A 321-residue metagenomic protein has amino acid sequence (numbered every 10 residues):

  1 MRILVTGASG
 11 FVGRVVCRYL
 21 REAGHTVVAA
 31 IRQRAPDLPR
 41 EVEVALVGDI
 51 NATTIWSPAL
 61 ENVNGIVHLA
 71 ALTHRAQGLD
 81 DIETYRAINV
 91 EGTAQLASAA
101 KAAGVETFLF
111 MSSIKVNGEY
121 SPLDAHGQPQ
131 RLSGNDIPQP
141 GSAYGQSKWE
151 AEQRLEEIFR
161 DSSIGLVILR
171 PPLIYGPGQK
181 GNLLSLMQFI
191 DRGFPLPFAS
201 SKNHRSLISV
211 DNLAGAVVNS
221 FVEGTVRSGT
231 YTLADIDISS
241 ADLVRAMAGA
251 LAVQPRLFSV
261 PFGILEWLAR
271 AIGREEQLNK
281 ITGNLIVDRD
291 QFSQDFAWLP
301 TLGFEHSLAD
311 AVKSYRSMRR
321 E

Functional and structural regions predicted by a protein language model:
I3-A23: N-terminal Rossmann NAD(P)H-binding glycine-rich loop of SDR-like oxidoreductase domains
V47-E91, A99, N117-E119: NAD(P)H-binding glycine-rich loop region in Rossmannoid oxidoreductase-like domains and their noncatalytic homologs
Q77-G78, I137, Q188-I208, N212 (+1 more regions): A conserved pocket-lining segment of Rossmann-fold NAD(P)-dependent short-chain dehydrogenase/reductase
A94-A143: Conserved Rossmann-fold NAD(P)-dependent oxidoreductase catalytic core, especially the SDR/UDP-sugar
Q139-V167: Active-site Tyr-X1-5-Lys
W149, S162-I164, Y175-S185, S220-Y231 (+1 more regions): Glycine/proline-rich active-site loop of Rossmann-fold NAD(P)-dependent oxidoreductases
V210, D242-R245, L268-P300, D310: Conserved C-terminal active-site "lid" loop/helix of NAD(P)H-dependent oxidoreductases that clamps the redox cofactor
N219, E223-E276, F304, A309-V312 (+1 more regions): Mid/C-terminal beta-alpha module of Rossmann-like enzyme folds, strongest in SDR-family dehydrogenases/epimerases
